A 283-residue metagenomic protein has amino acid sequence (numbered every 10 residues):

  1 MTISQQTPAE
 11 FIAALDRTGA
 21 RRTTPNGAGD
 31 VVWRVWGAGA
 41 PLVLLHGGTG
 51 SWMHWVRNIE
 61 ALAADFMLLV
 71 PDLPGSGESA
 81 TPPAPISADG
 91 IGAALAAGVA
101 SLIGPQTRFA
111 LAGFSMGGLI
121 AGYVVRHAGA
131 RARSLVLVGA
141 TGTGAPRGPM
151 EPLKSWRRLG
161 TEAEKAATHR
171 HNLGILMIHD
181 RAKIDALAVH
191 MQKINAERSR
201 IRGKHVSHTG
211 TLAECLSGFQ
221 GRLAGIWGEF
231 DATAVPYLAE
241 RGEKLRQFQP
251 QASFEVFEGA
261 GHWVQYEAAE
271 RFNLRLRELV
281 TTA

Functional and structural regions predicted by a protein language model:
M1-L42, A64-F66, I103-G104, I175 (+2 more regions): Alpha/beta-hydrolase fold catalytic core
V32-E78: Conserved HGGG/HGGXW glycine-rich cap/lid loop of the alpha/beta-hydrolase fold
V56, L69-A112, A128, L274: Active-site loop/oxyanion-hole signature of alpha/beta-hydrolase fold enzymes
G113, G117, A121: Gly/Ala-rich beta-loop-alpha elbow adjacent to hydrolase catalytic centers
G122-R126, R133-E164: Flexible "cap/lid" loop of the alpha/beta hydrolase fold
A163-G221: Conserved alpha/beta-hydrolase catalytic His-Asp/Glu region
W227-A260: Conserved loop-alpha-helix segment in the C-terminal half of the alpha/beta-hydrolase fold that carries the catalytic
A260-A269, N273: Catalytic histidine-centered segment of alpha/beta-hydrolase-like enzymes
